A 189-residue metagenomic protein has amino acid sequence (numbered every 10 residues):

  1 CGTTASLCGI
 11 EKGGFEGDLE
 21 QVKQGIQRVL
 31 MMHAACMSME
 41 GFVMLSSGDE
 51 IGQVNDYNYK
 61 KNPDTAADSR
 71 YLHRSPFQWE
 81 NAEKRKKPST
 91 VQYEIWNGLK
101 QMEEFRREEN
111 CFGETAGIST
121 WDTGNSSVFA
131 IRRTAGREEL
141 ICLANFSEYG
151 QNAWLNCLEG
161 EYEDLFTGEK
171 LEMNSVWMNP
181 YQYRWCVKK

Functional and structural regions predicted by a protein language model:
C1-K189: Active-site and adjacent substrate-binding regions of carbohydrate-active enzymes
